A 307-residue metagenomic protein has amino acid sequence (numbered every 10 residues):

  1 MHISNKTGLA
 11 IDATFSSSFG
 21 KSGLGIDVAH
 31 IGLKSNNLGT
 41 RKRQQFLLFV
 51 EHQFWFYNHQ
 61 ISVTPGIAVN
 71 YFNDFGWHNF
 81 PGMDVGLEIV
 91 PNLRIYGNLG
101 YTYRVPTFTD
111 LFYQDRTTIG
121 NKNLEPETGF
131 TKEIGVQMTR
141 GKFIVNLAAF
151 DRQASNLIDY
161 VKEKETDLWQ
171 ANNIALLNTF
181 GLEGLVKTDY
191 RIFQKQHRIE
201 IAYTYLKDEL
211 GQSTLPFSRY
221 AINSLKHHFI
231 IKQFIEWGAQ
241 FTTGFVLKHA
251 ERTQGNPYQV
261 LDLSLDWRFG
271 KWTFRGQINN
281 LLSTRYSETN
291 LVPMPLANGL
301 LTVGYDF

Functional and structural regions predicted by a protein language model:
M1-H78, G82, G86-E88, N146 (+2 more regions): Face-selective signature of the C-terminal outer-membrane beta-barrel domain
M1-N5, L38-Q45, Y71-W77, K122-T128 (+4 more regions): Replace "Gram-negative outer membrane beta-barrel proteins" with "bacterial and organellar outer membrane beta-barrel
H2, Y101-S155, K162-R191, I222-H227 (+1 more regions): Outer-membrane beta-barrel signature, preferentially recognizing the C-terminal barrel domain of Gram-negative
L9-F15, L48-F54, M83-L87, I134-M138 (+5 more regions): Residues on the lipid-exposed face of transmembrane beta-strands in outer-membrane beta-barrel proteins
S17-F19, V28-K34, I67-N73, L99-V105 (+9 more regions): Transmembrane beta-strands of outer-membrane beta-barrel pores
F19-G23, F56-Q60, D151-Q153, N173-E251 (+1 more regions): Gram-negative outer-membrane beta-barrel transporters
G20-I26, I61-P65, I95-G97, V145-L147 (+6 more regions): Transmembrane beta-strands of outer-membrane beta-barrel proteins
G97, F217-F307: Conserved C-terminal beta-signal and adjacent last beta-strands/turns of outer-membrane beta-barrel proteins
